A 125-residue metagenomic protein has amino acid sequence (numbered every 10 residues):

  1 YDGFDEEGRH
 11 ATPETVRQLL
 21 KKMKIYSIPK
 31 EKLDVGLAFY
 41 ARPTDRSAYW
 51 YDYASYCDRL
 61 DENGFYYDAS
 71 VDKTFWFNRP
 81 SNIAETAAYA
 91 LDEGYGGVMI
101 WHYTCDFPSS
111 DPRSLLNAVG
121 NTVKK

Functional and structural regions predicted by a protein language model:
Y1-D58: Substrate-binding surface in catalytic domains of secreted glycosidases
Y1-G3, G96-M99: Active-site groove signature of glycoside hydrolases
P13-K21, I83, A87, P112-G120: Generic structural signal for well-ordered alpha-helices, preferentially at hydrophobic/aromatic core positions
I25-P29, D92, K125: Secondary-structure boundary motif
V35, A90, V98: Conserved, mostly hydrophobic/aromatic
A41-Y95, Y103: Hydrophobic, secondary-structure "cap" segments at the distal end of domains
R79, Y89, Y103-K125: Aromatic-rich peripheral "rim/lid" segments of glycoside hydrolase catalytic domains that contact and position glycan
